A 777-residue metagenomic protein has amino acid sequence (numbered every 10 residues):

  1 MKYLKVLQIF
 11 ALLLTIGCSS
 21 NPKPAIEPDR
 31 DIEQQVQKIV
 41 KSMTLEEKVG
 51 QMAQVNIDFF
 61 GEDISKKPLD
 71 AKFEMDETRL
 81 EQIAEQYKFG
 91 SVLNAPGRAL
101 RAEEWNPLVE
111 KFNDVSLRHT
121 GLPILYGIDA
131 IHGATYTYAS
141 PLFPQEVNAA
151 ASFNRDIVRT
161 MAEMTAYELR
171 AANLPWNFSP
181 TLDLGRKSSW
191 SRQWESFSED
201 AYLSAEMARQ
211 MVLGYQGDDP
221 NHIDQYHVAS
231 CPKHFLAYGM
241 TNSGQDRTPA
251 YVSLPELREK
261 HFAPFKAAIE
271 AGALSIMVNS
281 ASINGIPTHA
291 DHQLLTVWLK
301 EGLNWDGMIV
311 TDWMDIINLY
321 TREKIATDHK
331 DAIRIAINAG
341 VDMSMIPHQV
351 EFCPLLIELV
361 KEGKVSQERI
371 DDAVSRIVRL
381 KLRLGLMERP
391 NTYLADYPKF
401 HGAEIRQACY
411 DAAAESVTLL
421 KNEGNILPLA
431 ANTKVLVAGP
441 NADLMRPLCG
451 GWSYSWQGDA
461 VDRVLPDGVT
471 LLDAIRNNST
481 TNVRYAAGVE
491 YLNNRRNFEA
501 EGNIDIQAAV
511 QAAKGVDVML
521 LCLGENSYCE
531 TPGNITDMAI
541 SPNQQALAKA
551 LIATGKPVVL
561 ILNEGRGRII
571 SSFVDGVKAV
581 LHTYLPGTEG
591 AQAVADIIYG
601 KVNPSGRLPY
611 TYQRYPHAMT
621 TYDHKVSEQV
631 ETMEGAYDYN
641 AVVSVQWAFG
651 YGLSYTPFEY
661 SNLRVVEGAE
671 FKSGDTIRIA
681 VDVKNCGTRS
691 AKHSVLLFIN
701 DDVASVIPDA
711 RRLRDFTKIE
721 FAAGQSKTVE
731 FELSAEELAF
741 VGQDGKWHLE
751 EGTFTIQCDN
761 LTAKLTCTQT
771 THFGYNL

Functional and structural regions predicted by a protein language model:
M1-I26: Bacterial Sec-dependent N-terminal signal peptides
C18-V741, H748-T762, T768-Q769, G774-L777: Glycoside hydrolase catalytic-domain context in secreted enzymes
